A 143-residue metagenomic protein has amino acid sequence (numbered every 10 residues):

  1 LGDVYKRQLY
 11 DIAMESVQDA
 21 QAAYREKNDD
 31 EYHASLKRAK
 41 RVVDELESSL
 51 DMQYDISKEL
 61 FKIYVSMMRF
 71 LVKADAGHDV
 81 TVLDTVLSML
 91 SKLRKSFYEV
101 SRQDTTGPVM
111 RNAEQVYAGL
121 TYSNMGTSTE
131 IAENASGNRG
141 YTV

Functional and structural regions predicted by a protein language model:
L1-Y5: Short, small-residue-biased leader/transition segments that mark boundaries at the very start of proteins
Q8-D30: N-terminal first-folded block
A13, Q53-S66: Short, well-ordered alpha-helical segments that carry or flank key catalytic/ligand-binding motifs at enzyme/regulatory
E31-Y32, A39, V82-V86: Solenoid-repeat scaffolds in large eukaryotic assemblies
K40-K58, K95-T105: Short, charge-rich amphipathic alpha-helical segments embedded in non-transmembrane helical bundles/solenoids
L71-L87: Amphipathic, charged alpha-helical scaffolds that flank and support histidine-based chemistry in signaling
L87-V143: Short terminal interaction segments
